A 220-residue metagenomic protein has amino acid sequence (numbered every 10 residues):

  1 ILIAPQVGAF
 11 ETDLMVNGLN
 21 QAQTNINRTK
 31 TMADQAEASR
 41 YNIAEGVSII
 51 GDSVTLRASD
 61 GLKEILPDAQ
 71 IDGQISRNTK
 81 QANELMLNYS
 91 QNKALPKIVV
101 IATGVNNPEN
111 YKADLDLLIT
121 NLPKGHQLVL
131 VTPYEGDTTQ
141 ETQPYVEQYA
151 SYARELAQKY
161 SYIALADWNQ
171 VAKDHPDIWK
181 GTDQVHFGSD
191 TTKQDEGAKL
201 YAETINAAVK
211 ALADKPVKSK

Functional and structural regions predicted by a protein language model:
I1-G46, L200-K220: N-terminal secretory targeting modules
G18, N25-D34, R40, M86 (+2 more regions): Catalytic phosphate/metal-binding cores of nucleic-acid and nucleotide-processing enzymes, i.e., regions that mediate
S39-D114, D137, P144-E147: Conserved SGNH/GDSL esterase-like catalytic core that processes O-acyl groups on lipids and polysaccharides
V47, V99, Q127-L128, L165: Hydrophobic/aromatic residues located in beta-strands of well-ordered beta-sheets within soluble catalytic
K63, P67, Q91, G104 (+3 more regions): Sec-exported extracytoplasmic/periplasmic mature domains
A113-N121, Q148-E155: Alpha-helical scaffolding segments of alpha/beta enzyme cores, especially the outer helices of TIM-barrel or partial
I119-E147, Q170-A172: Active-site segments of SGNH/GDSL-like serine hydrolases that catalyze O-acetyl group transfer/hydrolysis on lipids
E141-K220: Catalytic His-Asp segment of secreted/periplasmic serine-dependent ester chemistry enzymes
